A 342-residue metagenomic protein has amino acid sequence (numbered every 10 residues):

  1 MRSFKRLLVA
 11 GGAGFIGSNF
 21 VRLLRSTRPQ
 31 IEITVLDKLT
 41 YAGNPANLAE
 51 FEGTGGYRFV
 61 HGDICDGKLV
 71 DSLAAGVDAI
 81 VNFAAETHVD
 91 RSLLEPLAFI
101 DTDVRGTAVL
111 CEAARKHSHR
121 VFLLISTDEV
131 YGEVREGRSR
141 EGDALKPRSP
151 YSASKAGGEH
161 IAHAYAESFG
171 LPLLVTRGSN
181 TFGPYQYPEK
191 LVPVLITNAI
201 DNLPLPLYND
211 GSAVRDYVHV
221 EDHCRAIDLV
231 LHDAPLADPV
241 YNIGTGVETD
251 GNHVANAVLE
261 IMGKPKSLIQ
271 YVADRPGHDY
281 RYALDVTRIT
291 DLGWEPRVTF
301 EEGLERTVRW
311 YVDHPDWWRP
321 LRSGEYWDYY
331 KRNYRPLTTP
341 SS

Functional and structural regions predicted by a protein language model:
M1-T181, R306, H314, P320-S342: N-terminal Rossmann-like NAD(P)+-binding domain of SDR-like oxidoreductases, especially those catalyzing
I16, G43, K68, Q186 (+2 more regions): Residues that form or flank phosphate/diphosphate-binding pockets in enzymes that use nucleotide phosphates
N19, A46, D71-S72, R91-L94 (+6 more regions): Generic recognition of short, well-ordered alpha-helical segments
F20, G62, A79, P193 (+1 more regions): C-terminal substrate-binding subdomain of Rossmann-fold SDR/epimerase-dehydratase oxidoreductases
F51, G137, P188-I196, A273: A glycine/serine/threonine-rich, flexible loop-to-helix segment that serves as the NAD(P) cofactor-binding "lid"
E133-R135, P184-Q186, K190, R288: Short beta-loop-alpha junction of Rossmann-like oxidoreductase domains
G157, I161, Y165, L195 (+2 more regions): Hydrophobic alpha-helix immediately C-terminal to the catalytic Tyr-X-X-X-Lys motif of short-chain
